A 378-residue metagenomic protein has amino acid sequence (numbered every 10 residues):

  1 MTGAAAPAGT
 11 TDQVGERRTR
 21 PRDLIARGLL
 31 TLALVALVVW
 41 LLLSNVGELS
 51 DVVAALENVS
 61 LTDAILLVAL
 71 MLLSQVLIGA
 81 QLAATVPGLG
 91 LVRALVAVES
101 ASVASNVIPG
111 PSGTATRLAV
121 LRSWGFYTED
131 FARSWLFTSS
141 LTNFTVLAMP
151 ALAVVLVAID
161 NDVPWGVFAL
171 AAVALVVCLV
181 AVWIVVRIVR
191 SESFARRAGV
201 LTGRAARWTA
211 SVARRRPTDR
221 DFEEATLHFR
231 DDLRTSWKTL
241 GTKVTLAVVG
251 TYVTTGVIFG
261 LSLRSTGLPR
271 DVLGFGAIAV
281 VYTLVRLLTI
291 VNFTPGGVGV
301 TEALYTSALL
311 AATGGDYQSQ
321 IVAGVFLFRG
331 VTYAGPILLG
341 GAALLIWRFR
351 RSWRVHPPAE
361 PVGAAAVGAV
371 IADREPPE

Functional and structural regions predicted by a protein language model:
M1-E99, P164-L288, A312, Y317 (+2 more regions): Predominantly cytoplasmic-facing regulatory/coupling regions of multi-pass membrane proteins
V96, G113-T114, W124-S140, G315-L327: Membrane-interface alpha-helices at helix entry/exit sites of multi-pass transporters
A97-G125, R220-R230: Extended non-transmembrane interhelical loops and adjacent amphipathic helices of multipass membrane proteins
S100-P109, V281-V298, E302: Transmembrane alpha-helix interface/packing and boundary motifs in multi-pass membrane proteins, characterized by
N106-A115, S139-A151, L179-V180: Mid-bilayer segments of alpha-helical transmembrane spans in multi-pass integral membrane proteins that mediate
S112-G113, F144-L156, G335-W347: Hydrophobic alpha-helical transmembrane segments that constitute the membrane-spanning cores of multi-pass membrane
S112-W124, L152, N292-A311: Re-entrant/interfacial helical elements at transmembrane boundaries that shape and gate the permeation pathway
